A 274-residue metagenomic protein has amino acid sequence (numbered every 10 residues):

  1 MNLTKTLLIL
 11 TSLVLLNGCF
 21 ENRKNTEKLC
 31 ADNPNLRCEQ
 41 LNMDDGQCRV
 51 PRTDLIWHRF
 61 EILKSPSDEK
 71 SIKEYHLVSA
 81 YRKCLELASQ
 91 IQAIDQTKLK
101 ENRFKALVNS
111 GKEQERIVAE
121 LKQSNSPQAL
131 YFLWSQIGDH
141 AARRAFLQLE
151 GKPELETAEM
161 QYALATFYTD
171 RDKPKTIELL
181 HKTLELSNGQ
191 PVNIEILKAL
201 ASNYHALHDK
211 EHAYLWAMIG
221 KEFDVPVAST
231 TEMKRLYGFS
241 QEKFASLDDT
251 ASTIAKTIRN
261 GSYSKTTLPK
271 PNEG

Functional and structural regions predicted by a protein language model:
L15-G18: C-terminal motif of bacterial Sec signal peptides marking the signal peptidase cleavage site
N22-Q128: N-terminal Sec/ER secretory leader and immediately downstream segment of secreted/extracellular precursors
L87, I91, I117-L121, L149-P153 (+5 more regions): Alpha-helical solenoid scaffolds that mediate protein-protein interactions, centered on TPR/SEL1-like repeats but also
Q123-H205: Alpha-helical adaptor scaffolds
A158-Q161, N188-L197, E222-R235, S262-S264: Boundary/linker segments of alpha-helical solenoid repeat arrays
K175-T176, H212, S246: Alpha-helical positions within canonical tetratricopeptide repeat
H208-V227, S252-T257: TPR/TPR-like (Sel1-like) alpha-helical repeat modules
T231-G274: Terminal, low-structured helical/coil segments at or just beyond the last alpha-helical repeat
